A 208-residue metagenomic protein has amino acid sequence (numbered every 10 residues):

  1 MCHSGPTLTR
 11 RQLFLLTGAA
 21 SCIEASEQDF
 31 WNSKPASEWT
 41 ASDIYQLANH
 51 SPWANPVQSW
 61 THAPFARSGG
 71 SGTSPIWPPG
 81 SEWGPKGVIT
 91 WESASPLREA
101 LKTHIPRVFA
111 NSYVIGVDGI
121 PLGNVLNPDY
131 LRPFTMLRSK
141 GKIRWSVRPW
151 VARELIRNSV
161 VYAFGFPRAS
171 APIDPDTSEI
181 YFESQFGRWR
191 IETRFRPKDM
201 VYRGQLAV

Functional and structural regions predicted by a protein language model:
C2-G18: N-terminal secretory signal peptides and thylakoid transit peptides that target proteins across membranes
T17-A25: Hydrophobic h-region of N-terminal signal peptides that target proteins for export in Gram-negative bacteria
E27-V208: PEST-like low-complexity, intrinsically disordered acidic/proline/serine-rich tracts that flank trafficking/processing
